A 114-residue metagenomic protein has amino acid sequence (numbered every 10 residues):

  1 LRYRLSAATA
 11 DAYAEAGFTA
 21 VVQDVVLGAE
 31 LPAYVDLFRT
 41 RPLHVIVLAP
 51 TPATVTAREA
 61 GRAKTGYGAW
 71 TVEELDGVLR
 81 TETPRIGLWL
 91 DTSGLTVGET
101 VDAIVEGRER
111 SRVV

Functional and structural regions predicted by a protein language model:
L1, P50, T54, W70 (+1 more regions): Charged, alpha-helix-enriched surfaces in structured cytosolic catalytic cores of large nucleotide-utilizing machines
L1-P42: Glycine-rich phosphate-binding loop used to anchor ATP phosphates in small-molecule kinases, encompassing both
D24, R39-E59, L90: Conserved phosphate-donor/acceptor-positioning beta-strand/loop module used by diverse small-molecule
G28-A29, A53-T54, L95: Short alpha-helical
L31-A33, A57, V101: Short glycine-/acidic-enriched loop or helix-start segments at secondary-structure transitions that form or flank
Y34-L37, E59-A63: Short regulatory helix/loop adjacent to the ATP-binding pocket of P-loop NTPases
G61-V114: Small-molecule kinase domains that catalyze NTP-dependent phosphoryl transfer to phosphate-bearing small molecules
